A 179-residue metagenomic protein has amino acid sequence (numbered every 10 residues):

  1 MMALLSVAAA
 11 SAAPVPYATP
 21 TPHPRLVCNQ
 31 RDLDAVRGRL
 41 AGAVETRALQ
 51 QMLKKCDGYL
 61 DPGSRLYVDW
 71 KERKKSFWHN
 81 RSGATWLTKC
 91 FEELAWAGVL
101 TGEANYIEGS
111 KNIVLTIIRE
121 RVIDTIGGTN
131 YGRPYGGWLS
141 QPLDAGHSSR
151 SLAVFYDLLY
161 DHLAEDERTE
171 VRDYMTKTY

Functional and structural regions predicted by a protein language model:
M1-S6: Bacterial N-terminal signal peptides
A8-S11: Sec/Tat signal peptide C-region and signal peptidase I cleavage site
A13-Y179: Extracellular glycan-targeting catalytic surfaces
